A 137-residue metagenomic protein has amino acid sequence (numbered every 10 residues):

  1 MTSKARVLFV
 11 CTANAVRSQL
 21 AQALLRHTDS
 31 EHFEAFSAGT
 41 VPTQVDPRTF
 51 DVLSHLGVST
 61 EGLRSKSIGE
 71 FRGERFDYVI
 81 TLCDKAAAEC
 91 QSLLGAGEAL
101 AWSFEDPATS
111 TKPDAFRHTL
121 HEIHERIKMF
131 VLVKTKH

Functional and structural regions predicted by a protein language model:
M1-G69: Conserved active-site segments centered on acidic
T2-V7, F71-L82, F116-T119: Cytosolic catalytic domains that perform sulfur/thiol-centered chemistry
N14, L53, V79-I80, I123: Conserved small-residue
G39, C83, S103-E105: Residues at the C-termini of beta-strands that transition into short coil/loop
L63, R72-L94: Mid-chain, well-packed structural core segment of small domains
A87-H137: Phosphate-binding/catalytic loops
